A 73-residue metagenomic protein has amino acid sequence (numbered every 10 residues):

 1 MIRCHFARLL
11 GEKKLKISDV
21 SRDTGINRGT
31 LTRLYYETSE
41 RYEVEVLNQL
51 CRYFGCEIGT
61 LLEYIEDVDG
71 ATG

Functional and structural regions predicted by a protein language model:
M1-S18, D23: A short, Lys/Arg-rich alpha-helix, primarily the initiator
R22, Y36, E63: Phosphate-coordinating loops and pocket residues in cytosolic domains that bind phosphorylated ligands
I26-R41: Recognition helix of helix-turn-helix/homeodomain-like DNA-binding domains that insert into the DNA major groove
R33, L62-G73: Short, charged recognition helix plus adjacent turn of helix-turn-helix-like nucleic-acid-binding domains
T38-E43, G70-T72: Short, solvent-exposed alpha-helical "recognition" segments
E45-T60: DNA major-groove recognition helix of helix-turn-helix/homeodomain DNA-binding modules
